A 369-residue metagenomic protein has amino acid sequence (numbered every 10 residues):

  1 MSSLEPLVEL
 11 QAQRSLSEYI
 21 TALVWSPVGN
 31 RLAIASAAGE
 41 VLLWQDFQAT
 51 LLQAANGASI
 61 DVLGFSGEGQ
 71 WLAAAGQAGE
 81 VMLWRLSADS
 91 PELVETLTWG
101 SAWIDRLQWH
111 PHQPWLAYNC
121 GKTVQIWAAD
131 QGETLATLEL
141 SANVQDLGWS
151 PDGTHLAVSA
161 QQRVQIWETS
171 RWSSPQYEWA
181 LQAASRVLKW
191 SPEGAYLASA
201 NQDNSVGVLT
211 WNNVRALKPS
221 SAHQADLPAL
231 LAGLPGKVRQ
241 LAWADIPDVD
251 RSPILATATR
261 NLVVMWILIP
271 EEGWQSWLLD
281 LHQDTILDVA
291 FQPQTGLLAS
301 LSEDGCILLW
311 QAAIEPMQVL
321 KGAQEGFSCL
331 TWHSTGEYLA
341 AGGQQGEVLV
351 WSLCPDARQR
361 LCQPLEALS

Functional and structural regions predicted by a protein language model:
M1-E18, F47-Q48: A short helix->beta-strand "capping" segment at the edge of beta-propeller domains
Q13-I20, A54-I60, L97-I104, L138-V144 (+6 more regions): WD40/WD-repeat beta-propeller blade N-cap
P27-V28, G67-E68, P111-H112, P151-D152 (+4 more regions): Residue-level detector of Asp-centered blade-edge/turn motifs that repeat once per structural unit in beta-propeller
A35-A38, A75-A78, N119-G121, S159-Q162 (+4 more regions): Conserved strand-to-loop turn within each blade of WD40 beta-propeller repeats
V41-W44, V81-R85, V124-A128, Q165-E168 (+4 more regions): WD40-repeat beta-propellers
S328-S369: Blade-level signature of beta-propeller repeat domains, shared across WD40, Kelch, NHL, RCC1 and BNR/Asp-box propellers
